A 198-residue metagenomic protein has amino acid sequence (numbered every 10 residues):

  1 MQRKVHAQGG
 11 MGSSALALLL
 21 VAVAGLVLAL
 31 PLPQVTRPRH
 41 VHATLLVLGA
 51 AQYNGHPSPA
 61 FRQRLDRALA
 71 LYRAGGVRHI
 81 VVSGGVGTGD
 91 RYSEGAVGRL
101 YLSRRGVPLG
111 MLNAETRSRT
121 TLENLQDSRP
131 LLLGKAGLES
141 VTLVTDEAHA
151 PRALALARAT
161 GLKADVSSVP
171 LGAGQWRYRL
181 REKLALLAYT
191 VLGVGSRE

Functional and structural regions predicted by a protein language model:
M1-A43: N-terminal membrane-anchoring alpha-helices
H6-G9, A22, L46, V81-V82 (+3 more regions): Generic detector of intrinsically disordered, low-complexity, polar/charged segments
Q8-M11, G75, L109, L192: Feature targets compositionally biased, intrinsically disordered low-complexity regions with long contiguous runs
G12-A15, R78, S196: Polar low-complexity intrinsically disordered regions enriched in Ser/Thr and small residues
A29-R181: A structural signal for short, hydrophobic/glycine-enriched beta-strand patches
W176-E198: A transmembrane-helix-recognition feature enriched in membrane-embedded lipid enzymes and envelope glyco-/phospholipid
